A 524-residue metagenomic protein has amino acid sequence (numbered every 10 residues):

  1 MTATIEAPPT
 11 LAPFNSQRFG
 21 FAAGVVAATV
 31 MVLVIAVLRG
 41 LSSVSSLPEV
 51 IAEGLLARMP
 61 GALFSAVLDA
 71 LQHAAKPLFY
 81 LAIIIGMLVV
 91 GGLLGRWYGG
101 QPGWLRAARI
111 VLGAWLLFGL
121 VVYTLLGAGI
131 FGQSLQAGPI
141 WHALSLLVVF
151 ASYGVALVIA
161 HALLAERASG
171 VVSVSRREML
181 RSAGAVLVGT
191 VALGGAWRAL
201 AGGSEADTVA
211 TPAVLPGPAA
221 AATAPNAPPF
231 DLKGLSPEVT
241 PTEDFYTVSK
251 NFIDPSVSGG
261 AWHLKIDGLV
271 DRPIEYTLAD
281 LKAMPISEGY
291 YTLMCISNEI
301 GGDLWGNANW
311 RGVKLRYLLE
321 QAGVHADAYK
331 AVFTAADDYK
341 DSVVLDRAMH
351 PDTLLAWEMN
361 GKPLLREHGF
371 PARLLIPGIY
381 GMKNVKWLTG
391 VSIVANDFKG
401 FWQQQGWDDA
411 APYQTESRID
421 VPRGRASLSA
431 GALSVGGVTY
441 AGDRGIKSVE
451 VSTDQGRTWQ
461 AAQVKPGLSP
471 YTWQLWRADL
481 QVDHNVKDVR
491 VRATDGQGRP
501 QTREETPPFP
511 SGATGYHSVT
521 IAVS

Functional and structural regions predicted by a protein language model:
M1-T10: Short, intrinsically disordered terminal tails adjacent to the first/last structured region
F19-S42: N-terminal signal-anchor transmembrane alpha helix
V30-L38, V67, V90-Y98, P102 (+4 more regions): Alpha-helical membrane-inserting segments
S45, P77-L78, L88, G92 (+5 more regions): Structured, non-membrane catalytic/scaffold regions adjacent to prosthetic-group chemistry
P48-A70: Extracytosolic (periplasmic/ER-lumenal) interhelical loops and adjacent juxtamembrane/interface segments of multi-pass
A66-G86: Individual transmembrane alpha-helix segments
G99-V174: N-terminal secretory signal peptides
G170-L187: N-terminal secretory signal peptides and thylakoid transit peptides that target proteins across membranes
